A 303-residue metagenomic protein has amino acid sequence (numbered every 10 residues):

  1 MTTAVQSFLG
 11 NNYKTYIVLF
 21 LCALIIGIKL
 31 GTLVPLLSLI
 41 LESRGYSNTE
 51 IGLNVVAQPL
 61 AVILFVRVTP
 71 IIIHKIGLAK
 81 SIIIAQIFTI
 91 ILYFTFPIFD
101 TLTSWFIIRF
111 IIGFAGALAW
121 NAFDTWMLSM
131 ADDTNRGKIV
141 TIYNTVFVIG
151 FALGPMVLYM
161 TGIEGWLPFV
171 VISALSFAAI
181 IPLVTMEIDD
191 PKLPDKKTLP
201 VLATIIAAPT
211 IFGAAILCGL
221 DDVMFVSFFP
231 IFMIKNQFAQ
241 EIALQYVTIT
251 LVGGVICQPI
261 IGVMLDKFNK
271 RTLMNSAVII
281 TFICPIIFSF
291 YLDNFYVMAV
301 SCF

Functional and structural regions predicted by a protein language model:
G10-P59, T210-I211, G219-M233, A243: Helix-loop boundary and gating motifs at the non-cytosolic
P59-R67, F151-A152, L251-P259: Residue-level signature of mid-helix packing/kink "hotspots" within the transmembrane helices of 12-pass Major
F65-G77, G162, Q258-N269: Helix-to-loop junctions at the C-terminal end of transmembrane segments in multipass secondary transporters
G77, I98-T103, N269, Y291-D293: Helix-breaking motifs and short loop linkers at transmembrane-helix boundaries and internal kinks in secondary membrane
K80-F94, T272-I287: Structural signature of the two symmetry-related core transmembrane helices
T103-I111, Y296-C302: Paired small-residue
F110-T145: Cytoplasmic helix-loop-helix junction between adjacent transmembrane helices in 12-TM secondary transporters
S173-K192: C-terminal membrane-cytosol helix-exit motif in multi-pass small-molecule transporters
